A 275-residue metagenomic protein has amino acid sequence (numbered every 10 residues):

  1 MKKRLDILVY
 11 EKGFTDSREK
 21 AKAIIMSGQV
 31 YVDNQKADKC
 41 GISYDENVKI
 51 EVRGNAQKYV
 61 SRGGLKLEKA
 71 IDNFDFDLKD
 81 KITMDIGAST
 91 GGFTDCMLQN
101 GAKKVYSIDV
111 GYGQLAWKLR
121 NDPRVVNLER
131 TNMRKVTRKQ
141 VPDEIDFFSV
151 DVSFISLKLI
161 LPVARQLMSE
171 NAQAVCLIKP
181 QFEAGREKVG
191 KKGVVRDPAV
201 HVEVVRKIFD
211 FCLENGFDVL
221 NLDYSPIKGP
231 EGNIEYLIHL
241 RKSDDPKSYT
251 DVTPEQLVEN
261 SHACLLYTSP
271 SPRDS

Functional and structural regions predicted by a protein language model:
M1-V48, I82-T83: A basic, amphipathic helix-loop patch mediating RNA/tRNA/ribosome contacts
G92-N100: Conserved SAM-binding loop of SAM-dependent methyltransferases across substrates and taxa, primarily the Class I
Y112, A116-P142: S-adenosyl-L-methionine
I155-V163: A short, conserved alpha-helix within the catalytic core of class I
P162-E170: A short glycine-rich, Lys/Arg-flanked "PGG" loop and its adjoining helix->strand segment in the class I
A172-L177: Conserved beta-strand signature within the Rossmann-like core of class I S-adenosyl-L-methionine
P180-D197: Short, glycine-/aromatic-enriched active-site segment of Class I SAM-dependent methyltransferases
Y267-D274: Conserved small/polar residues in nucleotide/adenosyl-binding loops
